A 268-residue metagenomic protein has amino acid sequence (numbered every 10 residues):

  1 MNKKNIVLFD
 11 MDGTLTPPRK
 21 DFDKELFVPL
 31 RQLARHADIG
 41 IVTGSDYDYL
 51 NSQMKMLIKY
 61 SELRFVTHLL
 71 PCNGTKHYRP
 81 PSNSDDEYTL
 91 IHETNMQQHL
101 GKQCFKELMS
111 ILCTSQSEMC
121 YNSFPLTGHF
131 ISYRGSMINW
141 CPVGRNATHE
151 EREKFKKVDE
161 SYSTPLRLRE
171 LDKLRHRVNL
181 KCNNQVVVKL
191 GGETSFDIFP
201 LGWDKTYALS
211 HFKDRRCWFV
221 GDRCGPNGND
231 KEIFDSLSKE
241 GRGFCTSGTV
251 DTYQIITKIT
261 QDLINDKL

Functional and structural regions predicted by a protein language model:
N2-I6, F22-D23, D197-L268: Mg2+-dependent phosphoryl-transfer enzymes with acidic/Ser/Thr/Gly-rich catalytic loops
K3-L8, K24-A37, R177, K181 (+2 more regions): A short, Lys/Arg-enriched amphipathic alpha-helix followed by its capping loop at the start of a domain
V7-D12, P71-G74, P81-N83, R134 (+1 more regions): Short loop/turn segments at strand-loop or loop-helix junctions that form parts of catalytic or ligand-binding pockets
D21, S45, G135, E193 (+1 more regions): Short beta->alpha linker loops
D21-T127: Active-site phosphate-binding/coordination module
Y47-D48, K76, G144-A147, T194-S195 (+1 more regions): Short, solvent-exposed loop/turn segments at secondary-structure junctions
S123-W218: Conserved acidic, metal-coordinating active-site core of Asp-based, Mg2+-dependent phosphoryl-transfer enzymes
